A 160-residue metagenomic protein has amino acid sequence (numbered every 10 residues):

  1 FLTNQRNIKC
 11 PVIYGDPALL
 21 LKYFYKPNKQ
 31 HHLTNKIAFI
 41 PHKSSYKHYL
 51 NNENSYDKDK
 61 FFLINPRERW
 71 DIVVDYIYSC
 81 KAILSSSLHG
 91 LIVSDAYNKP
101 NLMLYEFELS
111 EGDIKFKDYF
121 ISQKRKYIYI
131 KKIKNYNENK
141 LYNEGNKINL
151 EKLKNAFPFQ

Functional and structural regions predicted by a protein language model:
F1-Q160: Active-site anion-handling motifs in enzyme catalytic cores
